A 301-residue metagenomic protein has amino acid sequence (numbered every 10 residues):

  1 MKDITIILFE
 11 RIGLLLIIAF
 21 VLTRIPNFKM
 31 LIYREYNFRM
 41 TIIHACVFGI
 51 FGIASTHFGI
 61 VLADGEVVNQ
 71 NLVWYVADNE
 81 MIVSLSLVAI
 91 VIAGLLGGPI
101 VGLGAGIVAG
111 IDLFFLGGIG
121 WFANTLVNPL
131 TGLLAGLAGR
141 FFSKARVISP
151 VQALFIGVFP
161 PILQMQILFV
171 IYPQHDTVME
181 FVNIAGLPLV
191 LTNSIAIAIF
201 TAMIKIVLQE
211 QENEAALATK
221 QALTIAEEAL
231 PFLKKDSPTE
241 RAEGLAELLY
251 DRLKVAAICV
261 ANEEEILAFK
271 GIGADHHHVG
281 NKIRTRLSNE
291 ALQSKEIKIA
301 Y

Functional and structural regions predicted by a protein language model:
M1-S86, F114-E228: Membrane-embedded alpha-helical hairpins and interfacial helices in multi-pass inner-membrane proteins
V88-I90: Well-ordered mid-protein domain cores that form the structural environment of catalytic cofactors
A93-A105, F142-S149: Membrane-helix interface "capping/anchor" motifs
G97-G98, A109-L116: Interfacial segments of multi-pass membrane proteins
G104-A109, F200-M203: Short hydrophobic alpha-helical segments that form membrane-spanning helices or hydrophobic packing faces of helical
L223-E240: Short regulatory/linker helices and ligand/cofactor-binding micro-motifs at input modules
P231, E247-Y301: Structured interaction and signal-relay segments at domain junctions
